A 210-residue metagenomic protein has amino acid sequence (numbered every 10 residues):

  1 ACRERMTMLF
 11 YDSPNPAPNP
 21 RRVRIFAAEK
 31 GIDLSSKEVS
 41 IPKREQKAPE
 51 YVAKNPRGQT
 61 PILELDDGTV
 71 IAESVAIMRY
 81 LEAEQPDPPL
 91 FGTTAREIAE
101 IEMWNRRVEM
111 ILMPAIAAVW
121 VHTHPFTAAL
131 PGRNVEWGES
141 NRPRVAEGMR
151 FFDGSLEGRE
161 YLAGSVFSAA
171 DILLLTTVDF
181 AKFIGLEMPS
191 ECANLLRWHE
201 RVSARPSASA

Functional and structural regions predicted by a protein language model:
A1-C2, S209: Intrinsic disorder/low-complexity segments
R3-E139, P143: GST-like domain detector, emphasizing the conserved glutathione-binding G-site in the N-terminal thioredoxin-like
L9, N19-P20, K30, V75 (+5 more regions): Secondary-structure boundary/capping motif
R96, N105-P206: GST-like fold's C-terminal all-alpha helical module
